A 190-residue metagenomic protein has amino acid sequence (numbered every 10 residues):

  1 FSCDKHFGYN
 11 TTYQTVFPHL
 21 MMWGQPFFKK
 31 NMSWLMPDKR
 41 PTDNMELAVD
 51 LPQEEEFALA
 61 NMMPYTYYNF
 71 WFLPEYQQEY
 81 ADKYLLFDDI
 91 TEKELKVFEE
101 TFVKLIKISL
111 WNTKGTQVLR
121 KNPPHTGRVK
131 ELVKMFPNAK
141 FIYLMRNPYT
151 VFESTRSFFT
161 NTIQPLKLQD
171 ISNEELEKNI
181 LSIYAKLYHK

Functional and structural regions predicted by a protein language model:
F1-G8: A conserved segment at the C-terminal end of the G1
D4, Q14, F159: The DNA-recognition helices of helix-turn-helix-type DNA-binding domains
G8-P18: Short beta-strand-centered segment that lines the nucleotide-binding/catalytic pocket of NTP-utilizing
V16-V118: PAPS-dependent sulfation machinery
E92-T116, N122-M135, A139-K190: PAPS-dependent sulfotransferase catalytic domain
